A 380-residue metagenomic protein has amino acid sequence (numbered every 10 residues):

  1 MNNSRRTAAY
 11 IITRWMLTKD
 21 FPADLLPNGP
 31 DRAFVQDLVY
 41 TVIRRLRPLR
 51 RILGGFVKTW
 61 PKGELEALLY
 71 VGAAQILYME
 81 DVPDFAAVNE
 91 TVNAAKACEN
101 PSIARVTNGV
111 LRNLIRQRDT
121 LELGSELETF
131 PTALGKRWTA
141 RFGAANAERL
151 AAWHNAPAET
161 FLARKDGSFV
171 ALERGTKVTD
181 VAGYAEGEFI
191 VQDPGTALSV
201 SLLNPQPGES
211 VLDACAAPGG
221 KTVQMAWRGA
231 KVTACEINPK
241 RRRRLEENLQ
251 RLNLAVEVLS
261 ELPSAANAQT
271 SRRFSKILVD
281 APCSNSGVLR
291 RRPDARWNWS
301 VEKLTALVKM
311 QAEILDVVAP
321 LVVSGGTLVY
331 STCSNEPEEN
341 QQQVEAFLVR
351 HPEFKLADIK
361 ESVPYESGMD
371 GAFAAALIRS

Functional and structural regions predicted by a protein language model:
M1-S380: S-adenosylmethionine
